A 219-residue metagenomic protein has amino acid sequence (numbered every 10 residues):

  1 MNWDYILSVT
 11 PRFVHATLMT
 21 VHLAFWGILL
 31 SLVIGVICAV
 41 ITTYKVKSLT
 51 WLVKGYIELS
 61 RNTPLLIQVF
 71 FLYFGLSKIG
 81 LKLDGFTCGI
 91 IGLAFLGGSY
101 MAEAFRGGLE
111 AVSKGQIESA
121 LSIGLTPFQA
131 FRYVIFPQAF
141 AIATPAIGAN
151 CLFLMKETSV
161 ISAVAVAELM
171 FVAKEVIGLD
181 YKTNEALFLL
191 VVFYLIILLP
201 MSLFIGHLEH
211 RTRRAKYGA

Functional and structural regions predicted by a protein language model:
M1-A219: Transmembrane alpha-helices and adjacent helix-loop boundaries
